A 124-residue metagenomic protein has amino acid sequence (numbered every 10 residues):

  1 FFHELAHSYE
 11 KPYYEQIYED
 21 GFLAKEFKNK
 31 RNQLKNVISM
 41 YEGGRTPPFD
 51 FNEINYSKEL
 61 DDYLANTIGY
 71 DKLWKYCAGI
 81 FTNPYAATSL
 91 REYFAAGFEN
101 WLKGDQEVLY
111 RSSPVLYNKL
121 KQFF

Functional and structural regions predicted by a protein language model:
F1-F124: Active-site-flanking segments in enzyme catalytic domains
